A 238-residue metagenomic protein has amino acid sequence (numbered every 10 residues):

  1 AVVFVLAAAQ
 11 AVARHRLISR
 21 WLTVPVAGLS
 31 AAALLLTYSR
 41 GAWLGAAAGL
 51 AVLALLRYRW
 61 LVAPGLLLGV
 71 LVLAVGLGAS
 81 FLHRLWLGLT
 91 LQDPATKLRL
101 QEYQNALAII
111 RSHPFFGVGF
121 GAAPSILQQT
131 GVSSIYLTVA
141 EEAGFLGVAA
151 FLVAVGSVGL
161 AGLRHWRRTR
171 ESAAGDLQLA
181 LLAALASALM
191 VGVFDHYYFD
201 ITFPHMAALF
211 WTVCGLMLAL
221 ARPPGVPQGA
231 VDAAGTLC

Functional and structural regions predicted by a protein language model:
A1-L56, P64-L71, V153-R167, L185-A186 (+1 more regions): Alpha-helical transmembrane segments of multi-pass inner-membrane proteins
A11-R20, L160, R168, S172-Q178 (+1 more regions): Transmembrane signal-anchor hairpin modules in multi-pass inner-membrane enzymes, especially those that act on
A13-T23, R57, T138-G147, G175-L179: Membrane-water interface of alpha-helical transmembrane segments
V26, L163-Y197, C214: Loop-to-helix entry and N-terminal half of a specific, functionally important transmembrane alpha helix in multi-pass
A32-T37, L53-P94, Q104-S112: A membrane-periplasm/extracellular boundary helix in multi-pass inner-membrane enzymes that assemble envelope glycans
S39-W43, A47, E142, Y197-A208: Replace "multi-pass membrane enzymes" with "multi-pass membrane proteins
L82-L146, R164-T169: Long extracytoplasmic/lumenal interhelical loops at the membrane interface of multi-pass membrane proteins
A183-V191, H196-C238: Transmembrane alpha-helices of multi-pass inner-membrane enzymes
